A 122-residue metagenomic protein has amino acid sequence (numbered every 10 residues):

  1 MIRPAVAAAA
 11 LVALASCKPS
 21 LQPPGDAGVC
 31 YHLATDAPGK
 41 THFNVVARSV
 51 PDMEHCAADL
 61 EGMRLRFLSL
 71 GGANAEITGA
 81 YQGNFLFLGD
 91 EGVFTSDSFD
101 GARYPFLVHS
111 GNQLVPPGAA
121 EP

Functional and structural regions predicted by a protein language model:
M1-K18: Sec-dependent bacterial lipoprotein signal peptides
K18-P122: Mitochondrial intermembrane space
